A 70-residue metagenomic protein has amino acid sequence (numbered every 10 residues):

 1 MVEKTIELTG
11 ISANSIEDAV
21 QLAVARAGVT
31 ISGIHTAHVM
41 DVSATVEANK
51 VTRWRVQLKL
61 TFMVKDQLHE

Functional and structural regions predicted by a protein language model:
M1-E3, L68-H69: Extreme N-terminus of proteins, especially the signal/transit-peptide cleavage junction and the first residues
V2-H35: Short, well-ordered alpha-helical segments
E3-E7, D41, R53-K59: Broad gene-expression machinery/nucleic-acid interaction feature
N49-E70: C-terminal structural segments of small proteins and small subunits
